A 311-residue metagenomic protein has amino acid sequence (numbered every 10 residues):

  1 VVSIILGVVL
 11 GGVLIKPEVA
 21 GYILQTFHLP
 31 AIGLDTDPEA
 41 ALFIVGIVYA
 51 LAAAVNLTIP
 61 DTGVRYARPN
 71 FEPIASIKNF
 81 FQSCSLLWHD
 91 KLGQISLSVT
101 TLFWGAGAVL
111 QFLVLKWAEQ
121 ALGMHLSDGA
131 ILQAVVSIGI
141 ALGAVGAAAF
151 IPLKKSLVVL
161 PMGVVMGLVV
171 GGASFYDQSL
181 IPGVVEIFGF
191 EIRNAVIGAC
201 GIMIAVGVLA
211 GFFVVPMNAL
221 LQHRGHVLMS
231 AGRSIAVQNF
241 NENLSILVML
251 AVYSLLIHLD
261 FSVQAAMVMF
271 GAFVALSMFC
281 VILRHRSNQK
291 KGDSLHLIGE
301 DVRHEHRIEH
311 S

Functional and structural regions predicted by a protein language model:
V1-P17, I95, F103-Q111, V136 (+2 more regions): Substrate-agnostic recognition of the 12-TM MFS/MFS-like secondary transporter fold
V9, E18-H28, G33-F43, S85-L142 (+4 more regions): A single, central transmembrane helix in multi-pass transporters
I15, L142-L157, I257-H258: Helix-to-loop junctions at the C-terminal end of transmembrane segments in multipass secondary transporters
D37-P38, L42-E72, L153-K154, L180 (+1 more regions): Helix-loop junctions on the cytosolic side of multi-pass membrane transporters, especially the intracellular loop
D61-V99, Q120-A121, I187-F190: Juxtamembrane intracellular "pre-TM" segments in multi-pass secondary transporters
A149-M166, A231-G232, S262-V263: Cytoplasmic membrane-interface "Motif A"-like loop-to-helix N-cap segments of 12-TM Major Facilitator Superfamily
L157-A173, V268-A272: Structural signature of the two symmetry-related core transmembrane helices
V164-I192: C-terminal ends and interior cores of transmembrane alpha-helices in multi-pass membrane transporters/permeases
